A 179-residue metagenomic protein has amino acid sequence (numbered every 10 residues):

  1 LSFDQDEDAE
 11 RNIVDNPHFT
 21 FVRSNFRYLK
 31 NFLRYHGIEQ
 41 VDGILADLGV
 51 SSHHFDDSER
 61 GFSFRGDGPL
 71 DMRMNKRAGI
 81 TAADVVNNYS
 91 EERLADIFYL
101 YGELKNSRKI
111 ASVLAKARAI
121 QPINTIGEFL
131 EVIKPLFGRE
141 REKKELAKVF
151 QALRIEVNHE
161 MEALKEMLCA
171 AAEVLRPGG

Functional and structural regions predicted by a protein language model:
L1-G179: S-adenosyl-L-methionine-dependent methyltransferase catalytic core, i.e., the SAM/SAH-binding region
